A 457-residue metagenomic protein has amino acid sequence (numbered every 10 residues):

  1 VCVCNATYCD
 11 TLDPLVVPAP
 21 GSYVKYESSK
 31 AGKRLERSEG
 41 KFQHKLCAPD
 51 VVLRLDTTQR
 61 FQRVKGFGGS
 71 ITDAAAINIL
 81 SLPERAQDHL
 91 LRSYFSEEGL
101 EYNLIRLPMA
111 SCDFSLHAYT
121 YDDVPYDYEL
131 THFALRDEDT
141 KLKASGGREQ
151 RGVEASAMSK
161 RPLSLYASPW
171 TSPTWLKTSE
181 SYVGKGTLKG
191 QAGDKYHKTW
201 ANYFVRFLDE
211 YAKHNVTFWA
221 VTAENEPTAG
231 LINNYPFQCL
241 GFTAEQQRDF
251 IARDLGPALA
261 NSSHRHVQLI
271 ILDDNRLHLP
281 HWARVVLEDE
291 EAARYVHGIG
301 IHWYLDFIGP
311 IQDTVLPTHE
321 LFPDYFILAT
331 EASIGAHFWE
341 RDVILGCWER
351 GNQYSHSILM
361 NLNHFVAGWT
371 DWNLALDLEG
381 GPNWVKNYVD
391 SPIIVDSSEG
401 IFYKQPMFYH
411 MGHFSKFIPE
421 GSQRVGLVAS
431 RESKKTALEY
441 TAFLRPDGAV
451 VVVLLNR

Functional and structural regions predicted by a protein language model:
S28-W219, A223, C239-T243, R253 (+1 more regions): N-terminal catalytic cores of secreted or lumenal carbohydrate-active enzymes
C47-D56, H89, E149-R151, R253-D254 (+4 more regions): Alpha-helical scaffolding within the catalytic cores of extracellular/periplasmic polymer-degrading hydrolases
G69, E101, L165, V221 (+5 more regions): Conserved, mostly hydrophobic/aromatic
S70-A74, L107-S111, S168-T171, A223-P227 (+5 more regions): Active-site-proximal beta-strand/loop segments in catalytic clefts of secreted hydrolases
F114-A118, P173-G186, P227-N234, L279-H281 (+2 more regions): Short acidic/His/Gly/Ser-rich catalytic and metal-binding motifs that mark active-site loops of diverse hydrolases
K198-A220, P227-F338: Active-site neighborhood of glycoside hydrolase catalytic domains
F326-K416, Q423-R431: Aromatic/acidic polysaccharide-binding cleft in carbohydrate-active enzymes
S430-R457: Carbohydrate-binding surface patches
